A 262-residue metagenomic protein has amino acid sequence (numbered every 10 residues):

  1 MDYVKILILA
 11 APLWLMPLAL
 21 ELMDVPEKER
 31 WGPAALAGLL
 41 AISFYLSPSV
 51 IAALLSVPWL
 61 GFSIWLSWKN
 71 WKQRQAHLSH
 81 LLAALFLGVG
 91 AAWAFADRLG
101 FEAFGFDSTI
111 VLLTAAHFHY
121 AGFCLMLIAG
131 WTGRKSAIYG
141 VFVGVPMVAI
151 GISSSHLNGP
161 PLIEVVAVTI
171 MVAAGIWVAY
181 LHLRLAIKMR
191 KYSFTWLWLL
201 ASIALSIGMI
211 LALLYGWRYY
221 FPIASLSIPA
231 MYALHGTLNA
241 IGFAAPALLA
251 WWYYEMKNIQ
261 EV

Functional and structural regions predicted by a protein language model:
M1-V262: Hydrophobic alpha-helical transmembrane segments of multi-pass integral membrane proteins
